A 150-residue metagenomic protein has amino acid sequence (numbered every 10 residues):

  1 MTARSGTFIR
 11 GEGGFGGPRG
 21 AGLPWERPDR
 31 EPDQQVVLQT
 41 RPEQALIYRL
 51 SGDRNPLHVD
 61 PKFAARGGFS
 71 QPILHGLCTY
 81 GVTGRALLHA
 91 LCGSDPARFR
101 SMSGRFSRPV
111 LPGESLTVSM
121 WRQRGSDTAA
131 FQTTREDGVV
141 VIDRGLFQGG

Functional and structural regions predicted by a protein language model:
M1-V36, P112-G113, T117-G150: HotDog/MaoC-like acyl-thioester-processing domains
T7-L74, L88, C92: Catalytic strand-loop segment that frames the active site of acyl-thioester-processing enzymes
Q39-T40, P61, P72, R98 (+3 more regions): Alpha-helical protein-protein interaction elements
F63, G76-C78, L146: Low-complexity, compositionally biased segments
G68-L77, V82, S126: Terminal targeting signals and extreme-terminal segments of soluble enzymes
T79-T117, R122: Hydrophobic beta-strand-centered segment that forms part of the acyl-chain substrate-binding groove
